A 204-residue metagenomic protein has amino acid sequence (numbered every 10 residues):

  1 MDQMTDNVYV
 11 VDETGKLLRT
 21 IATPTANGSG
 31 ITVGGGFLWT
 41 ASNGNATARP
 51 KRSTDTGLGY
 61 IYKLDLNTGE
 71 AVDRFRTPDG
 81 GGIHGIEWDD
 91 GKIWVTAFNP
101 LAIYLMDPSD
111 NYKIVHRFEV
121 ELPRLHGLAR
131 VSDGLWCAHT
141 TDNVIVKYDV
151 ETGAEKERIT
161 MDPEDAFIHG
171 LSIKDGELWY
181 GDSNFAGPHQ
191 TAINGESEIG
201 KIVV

Functional and structural regions predicted by a protein language model:
M1-M4, T40-T56, V95-P100, C137-D142 (+1 more regions): Conserved beta-strand positions in repeat-built beta-propeller and related beta-rich domains
N7-Y9, G59-Y62, A102-Y104, V144-V146 (+1 more regions): A short loop-to-beta-strand structural motif that recurs across blades of beta-propeller domains
D12-K16, D65-G69, D107-N111, D149-G153 (+1 more regions): Short loop/turn segments that connect beta-strands within beta-propeller blades
T20-P24, R74-D79, R117-L122, I159-P163: Surface loop/turn motifs at the tips and blade-to-blade linkers of beta-strand repeat domains
N27, G57, G82, N99 (+4 more regions): Beta-rich catalytic cores
G35-G36, D90-G91, S132-D133, D175-G176: Short coil/turn segments that connect the beta-strands within blades of beta-propeller domains
H169-V204: Blade-level signature of beta-propeller repeat domains, shared across WD40, Kelch, NHL, RCC1 and BNR/Asp-box propellers
